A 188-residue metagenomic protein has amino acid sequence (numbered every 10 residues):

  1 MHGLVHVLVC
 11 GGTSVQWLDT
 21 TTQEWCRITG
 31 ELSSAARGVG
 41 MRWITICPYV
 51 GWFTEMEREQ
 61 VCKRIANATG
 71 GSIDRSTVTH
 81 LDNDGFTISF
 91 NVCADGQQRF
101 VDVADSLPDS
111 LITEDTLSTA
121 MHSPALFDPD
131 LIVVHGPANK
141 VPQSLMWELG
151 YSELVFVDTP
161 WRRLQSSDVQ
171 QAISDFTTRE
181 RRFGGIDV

Functional and structural regions predicted by a protein language model:
M1-V188: Flexible, compositionally biased loop and terminal segments
